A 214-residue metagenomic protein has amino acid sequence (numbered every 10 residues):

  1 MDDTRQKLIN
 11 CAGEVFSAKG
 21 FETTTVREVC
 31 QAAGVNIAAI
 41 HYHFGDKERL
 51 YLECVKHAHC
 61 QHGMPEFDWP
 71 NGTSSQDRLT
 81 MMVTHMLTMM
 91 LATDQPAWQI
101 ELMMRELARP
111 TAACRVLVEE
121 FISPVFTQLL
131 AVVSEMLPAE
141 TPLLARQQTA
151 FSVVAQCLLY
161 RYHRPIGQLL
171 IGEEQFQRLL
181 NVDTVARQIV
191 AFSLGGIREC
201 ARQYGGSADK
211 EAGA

Functional and structural regions predicted by a protein language model:
D2-N10, H43-F67, V118-E119: An amphipathic alpha-helix adjacent to DNA-recognition modules
K7, V15-R49, E53: Helix-turn-helix
E66-Q99, R146-V153: Hydrophobic alpha-helical connector segments
D77, T111-L137, T184-R187, A191: Amphipathic alpha-helical packing segments from all-alpha helical-bundle domains
D94-E119, R164-I171: Amphipathic alpha-helical segments used for helix-helix packing
E101-M104, L143-G167, T184, Q188-G195: Hydrophobic alpha-helical segments that form the core of small-molecule binding pockets and/or dimer interfaces
S123-Q147, I197-G205: Hydrophobic alpha-helical bundle segments that form small-molecule/ligand-binding pockets
E173-T184: A short acidic, glycine-rich active-site loop that binds or catalyzes chemistry on phosphate/adenosine moieties
